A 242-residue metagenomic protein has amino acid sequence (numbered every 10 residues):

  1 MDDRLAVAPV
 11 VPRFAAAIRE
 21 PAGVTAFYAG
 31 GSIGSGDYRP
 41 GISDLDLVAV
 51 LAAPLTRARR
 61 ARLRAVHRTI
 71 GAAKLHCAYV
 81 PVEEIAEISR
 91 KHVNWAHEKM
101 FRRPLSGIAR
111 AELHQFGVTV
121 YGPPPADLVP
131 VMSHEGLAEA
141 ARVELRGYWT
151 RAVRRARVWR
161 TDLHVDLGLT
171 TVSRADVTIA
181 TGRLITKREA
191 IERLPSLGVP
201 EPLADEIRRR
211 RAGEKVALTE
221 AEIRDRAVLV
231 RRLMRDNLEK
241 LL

Functional and structural regions predicted by a protein language model:
M1-Y28, A58-R59, L241-L242: Helical scaffold of the NTase/Pol beta-like nucleotidyltransferase catalytic core
D3, A61-D162, L169, A175: Conserved NTP/Mg2+-binding pocket subregion across the NTase superfamily
G31-H67, K74-P81: Catalytic metal-binding acidic patch
G36-R39, I85-R90, K215-V216: Short, solvent-exposed polar/charged micro-motifs at secondary-structure junctions
S43-L45, A73, I223-L229: Residues at beta-strand starts and edge strands
T119, P123, D127-L242: Nucleotidyltransferase catalytic cores
